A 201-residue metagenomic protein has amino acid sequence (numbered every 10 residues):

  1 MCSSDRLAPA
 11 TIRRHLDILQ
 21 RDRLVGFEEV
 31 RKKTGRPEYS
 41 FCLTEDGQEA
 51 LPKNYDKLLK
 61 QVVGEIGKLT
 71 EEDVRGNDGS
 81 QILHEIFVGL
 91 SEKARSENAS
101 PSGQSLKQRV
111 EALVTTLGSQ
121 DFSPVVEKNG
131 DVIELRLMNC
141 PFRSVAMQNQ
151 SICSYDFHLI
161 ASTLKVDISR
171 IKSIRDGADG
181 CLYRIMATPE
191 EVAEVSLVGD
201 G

Functional and structural regions predicted by a protein language model:
M1-D46: Basic, Lys/Arg-rich alpha-helical nucleic-acid-recognition elements, primarily the DNA-binding modules of transcription
E38-E72: Conserved segment of winged-helix/HTH DNA-binding domains
D46-P52, F142-V145, P189-V195: Short, charged/polar, Gly/Pro-enriched secondary-structure boundary elements
D56-L58, S151-C153, S196-G201: Short intrinsically disordered coil segments
V74-L182: Mid-protein regulatory/catalytic core that forms ligand/cofactor-binding pockets and protein-protein interaction
K172-G201: Amphipathic alpha-helical interface segments
